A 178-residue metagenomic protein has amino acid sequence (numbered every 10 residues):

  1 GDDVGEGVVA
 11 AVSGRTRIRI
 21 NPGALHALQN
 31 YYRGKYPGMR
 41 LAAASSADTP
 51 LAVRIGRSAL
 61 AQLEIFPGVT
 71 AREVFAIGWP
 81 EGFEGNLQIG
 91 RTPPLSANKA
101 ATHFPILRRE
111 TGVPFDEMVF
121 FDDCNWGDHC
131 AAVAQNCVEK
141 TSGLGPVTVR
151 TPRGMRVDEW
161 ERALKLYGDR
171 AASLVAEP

Functional and structural regions predicted by a protein language model:
G1, Y32-R33, G168: Compositionally biased, intrinsically disordered low-complexity regions enriched in proline and serine
G1-A10, M39, V74-L87: Short, basic/glycine-rich phosphate-binding loops at helix/coil junctions that contact nucleotide phosphates
D2-E6, G14-N21, P105, N125-H129: Catalytic phosphate/metal-binding cores of nucleic-acid and nucleotide-processing enzymes, i.e., regions that mediate
V8-A43, T49-R57, N98-A101: Short, acidic loop-to-helix structural element flanking the phosphoryl-transfer center in phosphate-processing enzymes
V12, A44, Q88-T92: Conserved short-loop catalytic and cofactor-binding motifs
A44-A47, F121-D123: Short His-Asn-centered micro-motif
A52-P178: C-terminal cap/substrate-recognition subdomain and adjoining C-terminal extension of metal-dependent phosphatase-like
